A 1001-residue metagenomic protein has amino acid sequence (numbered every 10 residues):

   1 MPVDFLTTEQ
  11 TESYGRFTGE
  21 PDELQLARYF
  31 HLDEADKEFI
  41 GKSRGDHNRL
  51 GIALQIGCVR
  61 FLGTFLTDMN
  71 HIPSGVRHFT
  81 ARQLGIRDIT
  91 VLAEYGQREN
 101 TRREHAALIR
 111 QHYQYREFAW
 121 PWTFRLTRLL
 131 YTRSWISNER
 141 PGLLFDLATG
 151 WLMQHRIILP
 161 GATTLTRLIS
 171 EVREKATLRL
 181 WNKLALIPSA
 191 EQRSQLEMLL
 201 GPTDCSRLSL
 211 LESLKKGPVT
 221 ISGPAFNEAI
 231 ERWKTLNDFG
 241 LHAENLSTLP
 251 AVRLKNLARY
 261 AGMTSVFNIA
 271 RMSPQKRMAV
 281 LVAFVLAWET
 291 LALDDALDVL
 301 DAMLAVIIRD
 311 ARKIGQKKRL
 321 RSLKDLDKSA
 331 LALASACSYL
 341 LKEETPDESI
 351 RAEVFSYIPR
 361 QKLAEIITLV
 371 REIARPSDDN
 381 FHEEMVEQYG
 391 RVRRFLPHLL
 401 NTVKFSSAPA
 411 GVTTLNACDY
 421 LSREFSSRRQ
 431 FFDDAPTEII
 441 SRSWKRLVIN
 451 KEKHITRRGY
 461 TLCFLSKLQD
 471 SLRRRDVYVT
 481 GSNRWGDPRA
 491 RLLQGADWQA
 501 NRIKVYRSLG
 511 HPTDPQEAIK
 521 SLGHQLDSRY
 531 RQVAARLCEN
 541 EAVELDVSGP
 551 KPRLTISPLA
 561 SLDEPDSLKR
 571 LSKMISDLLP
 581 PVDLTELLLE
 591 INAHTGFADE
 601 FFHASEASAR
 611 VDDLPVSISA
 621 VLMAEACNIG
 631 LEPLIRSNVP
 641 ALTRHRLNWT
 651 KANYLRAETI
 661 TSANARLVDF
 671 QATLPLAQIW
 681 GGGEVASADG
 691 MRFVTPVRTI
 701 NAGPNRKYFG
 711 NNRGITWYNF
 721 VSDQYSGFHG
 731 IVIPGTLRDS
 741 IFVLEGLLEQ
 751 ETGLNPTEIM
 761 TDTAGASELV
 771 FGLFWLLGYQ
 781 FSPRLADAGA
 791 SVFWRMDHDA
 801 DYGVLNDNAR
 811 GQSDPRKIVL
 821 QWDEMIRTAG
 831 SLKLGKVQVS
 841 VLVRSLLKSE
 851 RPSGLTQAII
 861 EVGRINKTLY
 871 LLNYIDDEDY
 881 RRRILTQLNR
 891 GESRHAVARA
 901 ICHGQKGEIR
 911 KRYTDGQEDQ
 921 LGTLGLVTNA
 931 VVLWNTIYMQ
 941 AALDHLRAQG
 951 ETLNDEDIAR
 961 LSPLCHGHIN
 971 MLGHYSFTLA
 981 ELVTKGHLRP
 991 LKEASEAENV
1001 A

Functional and structural regions predicted by a protein language model:
P2-H524: Long amphipathic alpha-helical coiled-coil/heptad-repeat bundle
L32-G41, F601-S617, V668, I741: Short linear interaction motifs
I56, L159, S194-M198, C205-S209 (+6 more regions): Contiguous, well-ordered alpha-helical segments that form the cores/surfaces of helical PPI scaffolds
G63, L634-I635, A686-R692, I759-A764: Short, conserved catalytic/metal-binding motifs centered on acidic residues
S528-S637: Structured, charged N-terminal subsegments at the starts of enzyme catalytic cores and at intra-chain domain/subunit
E590, H594, A598-E600, R610 (+1 more regions): Active-site cores of enzymes that catalyze phosphoryl transfer or operate on phosphate-rich substrates
I635-L674, N705-D823: Catalytic or ion-translocation cores adjacent to nucleophile or general acid/base/metal-coordination motifs in diverse
D807-A1001: Long, compositionally biased intrinsically disordered regions
